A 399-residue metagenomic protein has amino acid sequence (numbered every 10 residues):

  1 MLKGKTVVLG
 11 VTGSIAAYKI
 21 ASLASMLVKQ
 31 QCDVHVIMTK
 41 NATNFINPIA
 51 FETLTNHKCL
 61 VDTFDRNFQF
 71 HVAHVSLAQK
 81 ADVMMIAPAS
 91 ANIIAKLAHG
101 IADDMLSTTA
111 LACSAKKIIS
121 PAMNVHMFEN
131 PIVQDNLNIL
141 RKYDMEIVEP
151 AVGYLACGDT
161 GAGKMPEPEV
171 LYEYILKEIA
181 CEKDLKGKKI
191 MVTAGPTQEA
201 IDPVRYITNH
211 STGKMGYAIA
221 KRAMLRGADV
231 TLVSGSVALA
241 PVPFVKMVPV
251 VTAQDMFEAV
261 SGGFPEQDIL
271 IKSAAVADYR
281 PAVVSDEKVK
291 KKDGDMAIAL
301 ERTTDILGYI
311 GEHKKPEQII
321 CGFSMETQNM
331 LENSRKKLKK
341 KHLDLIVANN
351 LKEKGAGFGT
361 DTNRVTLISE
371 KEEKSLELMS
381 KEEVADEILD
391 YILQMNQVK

Functional and structural regions predicted by a protein language model:
M1-I118, N124-G213, Y217-K399: A cross-family phosphate/adenosyl-ligand binding-site feature
